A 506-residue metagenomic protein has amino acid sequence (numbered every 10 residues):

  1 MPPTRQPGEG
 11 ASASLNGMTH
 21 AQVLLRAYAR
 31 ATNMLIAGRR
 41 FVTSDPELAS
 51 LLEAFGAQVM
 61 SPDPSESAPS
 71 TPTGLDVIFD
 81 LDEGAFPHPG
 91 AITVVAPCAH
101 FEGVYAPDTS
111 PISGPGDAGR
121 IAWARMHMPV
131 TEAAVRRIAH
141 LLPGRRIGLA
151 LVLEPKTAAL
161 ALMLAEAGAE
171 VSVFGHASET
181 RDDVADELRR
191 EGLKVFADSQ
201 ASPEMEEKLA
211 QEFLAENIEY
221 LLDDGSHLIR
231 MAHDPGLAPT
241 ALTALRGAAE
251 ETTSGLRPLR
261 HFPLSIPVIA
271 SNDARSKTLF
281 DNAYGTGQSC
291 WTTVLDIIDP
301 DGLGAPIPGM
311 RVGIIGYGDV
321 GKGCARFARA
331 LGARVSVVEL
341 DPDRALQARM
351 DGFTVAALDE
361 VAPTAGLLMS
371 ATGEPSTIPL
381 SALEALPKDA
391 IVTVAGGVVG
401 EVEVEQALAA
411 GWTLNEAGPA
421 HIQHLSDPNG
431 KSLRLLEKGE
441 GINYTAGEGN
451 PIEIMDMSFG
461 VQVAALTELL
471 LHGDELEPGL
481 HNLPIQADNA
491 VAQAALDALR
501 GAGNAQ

Functional and structural regions predicted by a protein language model:
M1, V77-D108, Y220-D223, A238-S254 (+3 more regions): ADP-ribose/adenylate-binding Rossmann-like module
P2-G38, F55, A91-V135, G144-E154 (+2 more regions): Adenosine-phosphate binding glycine-rich loop
S14, V42-A68, V171-V184, Y284-G285 (+2 more regions): NAD(P)-binding Rossmann-fold cofactor-contacting core
Y28-D63, P143-T157, L164, G302-R329 (+1 more regions): Glycine-rich adenosine-cofactor-binding loop
A57-L75, D82-A85, G352-A365: Short acidic low-complexity segments
K194-E204, T354-V361: Short acidic-hydrophobic, aromatic-tinged amphipathic segments that line or gate anion-handling sites
A201-G255: Hydrophobic alpha-helical hairpins/lids featuring a short glycine-rich hinge
I307-P379, L386: Acidic, glycine-rich loop-and-beta core segments that form the ion-binding/anion-interacting portion of active sites
